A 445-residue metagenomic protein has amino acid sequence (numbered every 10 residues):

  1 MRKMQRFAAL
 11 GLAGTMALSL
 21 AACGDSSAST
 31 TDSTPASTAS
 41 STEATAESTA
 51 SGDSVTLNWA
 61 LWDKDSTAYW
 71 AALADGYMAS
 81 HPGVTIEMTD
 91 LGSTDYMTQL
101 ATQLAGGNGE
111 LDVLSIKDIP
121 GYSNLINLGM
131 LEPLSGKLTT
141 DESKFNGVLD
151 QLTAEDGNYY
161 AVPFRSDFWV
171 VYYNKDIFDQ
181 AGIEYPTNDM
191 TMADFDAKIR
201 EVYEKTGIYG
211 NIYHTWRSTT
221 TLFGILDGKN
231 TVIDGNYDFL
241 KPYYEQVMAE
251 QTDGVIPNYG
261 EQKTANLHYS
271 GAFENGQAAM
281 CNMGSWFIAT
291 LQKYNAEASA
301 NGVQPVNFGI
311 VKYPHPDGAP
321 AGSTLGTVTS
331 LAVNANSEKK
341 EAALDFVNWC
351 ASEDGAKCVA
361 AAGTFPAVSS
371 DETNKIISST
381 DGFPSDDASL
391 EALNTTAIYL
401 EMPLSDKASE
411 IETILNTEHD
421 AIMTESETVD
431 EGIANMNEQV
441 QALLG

Functional and structural regions predicted by a protein language model:
T49, K117-F168, E204, G224 (+2 more regions): Hinge/lid segment of periplasmic solute-binding proteins
G76-F145, Q180-E184, A279-M280, A298-G302: Extracytoplasmic "Venus flytrap"/periplasmic binding protein-like
A79, T85, A181, D253-V255 (+1 more regions): Extracytoplasmic/periplasmic substrate-recognition and gating elements
A79, T85, S135, T153-S218 (+5 more regions): Helix-loop-helix "hinge/cap" segment bordering the ligand-binding cleft or interdomain interface
T94, D227-N307, V311-P316, E341 (+2 more regions): Extracytoplasmic ligand-binding clamshell segments of periplasmic binding protein
L111-D112, K117, D141-I177, Y209-I212 (+2 more regions): A structural signal for short loop-to-beta-strand junctions that line the ligand-binding cleft of periplasmic/secreted
P133-F145, N188, I225-E250, N295-V303 (+3 more regions): Short, solvent-exposed loop/beta-turn-alpha elements that line the ligand-binding surface or hinge of extracytoplasmic
L152, V311, A361-T417, A421: Long, aromatic- and glycine/proline-rich binding clefts that accommodate carbohydrate-like moieties
